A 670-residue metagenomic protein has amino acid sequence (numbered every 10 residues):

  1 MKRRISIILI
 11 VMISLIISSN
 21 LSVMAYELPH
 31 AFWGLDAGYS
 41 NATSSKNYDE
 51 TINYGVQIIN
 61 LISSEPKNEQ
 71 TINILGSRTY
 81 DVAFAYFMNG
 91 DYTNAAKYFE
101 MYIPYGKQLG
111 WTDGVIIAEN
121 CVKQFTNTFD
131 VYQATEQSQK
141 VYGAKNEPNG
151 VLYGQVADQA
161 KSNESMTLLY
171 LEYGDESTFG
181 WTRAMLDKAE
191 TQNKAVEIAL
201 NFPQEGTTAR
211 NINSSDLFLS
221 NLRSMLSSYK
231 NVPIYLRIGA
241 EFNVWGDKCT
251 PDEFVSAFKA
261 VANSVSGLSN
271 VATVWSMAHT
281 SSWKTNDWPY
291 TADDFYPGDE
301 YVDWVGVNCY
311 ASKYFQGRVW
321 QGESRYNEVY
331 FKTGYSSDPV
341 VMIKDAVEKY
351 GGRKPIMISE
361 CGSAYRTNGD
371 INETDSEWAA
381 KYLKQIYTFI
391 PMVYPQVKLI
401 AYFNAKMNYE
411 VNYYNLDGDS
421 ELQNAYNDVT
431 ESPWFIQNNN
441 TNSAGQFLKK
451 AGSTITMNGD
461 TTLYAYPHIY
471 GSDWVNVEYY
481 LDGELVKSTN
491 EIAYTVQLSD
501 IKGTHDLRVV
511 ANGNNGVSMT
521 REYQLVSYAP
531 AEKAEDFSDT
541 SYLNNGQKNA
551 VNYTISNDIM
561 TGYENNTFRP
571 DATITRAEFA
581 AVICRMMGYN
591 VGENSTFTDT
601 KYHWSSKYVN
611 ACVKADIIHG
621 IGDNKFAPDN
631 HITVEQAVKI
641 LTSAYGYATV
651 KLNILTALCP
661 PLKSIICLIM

Functional and structural regions predicted by a protein language model:
I16-M24, S527-K548, S556, T561-Y608 (+1 more regions): Feature responds to low-complexity, polar/acidic, surface-exposed segments characteristic of secreted/exported proteins
W33-G34, V122-G180, A534: Boundary/entry segment of secreted carbohydrate-active catalytic domains
F129, A401-N476, K502, D506-S527: Aromatic-rich peripheral "rim/lid" segments of glycoside hydrolase catalytic domains that contact and position glycan
D130-K140, N146-E147, I234, P355-Q446: Substrate-binding cleft of secreted/luminal carbohydrate-active enzymes
G174-H279, I617: Substrate-binding cleft of extracellular glycoside hydrolase catalytic domains
T182-E197, Y310-N368: Glycoside hydrolase catalytic-domain groove-lining segments
S266-Y290, G351-R366, V397-A405: Aromatic-lined carbohydrate-recognition surfaces of secreted/lumenal glycan-active proteins
